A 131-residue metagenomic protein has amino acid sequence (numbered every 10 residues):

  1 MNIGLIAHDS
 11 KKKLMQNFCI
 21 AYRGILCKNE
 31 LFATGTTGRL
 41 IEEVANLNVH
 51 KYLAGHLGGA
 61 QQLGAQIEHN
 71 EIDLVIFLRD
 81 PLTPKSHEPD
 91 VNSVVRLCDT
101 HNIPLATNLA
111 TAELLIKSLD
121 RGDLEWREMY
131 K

Functional and structural regions predicted by a protein language model:
M1-I3: Extreme N-terminal starter segment of soluble prokaryotic enzymes
M15-G24: Histidine-anchored nucleotide/phosphate-binding helix
K28-T37: Short internal beta-strands
E30, L47-G58, W126-M129: Short hydrophobic/aromatic-enriched beta-strand-loop microsegments
A60-T100: Mid-chain, well-packed structural core segment of small domains
V95-L115: Short, acidic/small-residue loops that bind anionic groups at enzyme active sites
A110-K131: Short, glycine-/small-residue-rich phosphate/pyrophosphate-handling segment
